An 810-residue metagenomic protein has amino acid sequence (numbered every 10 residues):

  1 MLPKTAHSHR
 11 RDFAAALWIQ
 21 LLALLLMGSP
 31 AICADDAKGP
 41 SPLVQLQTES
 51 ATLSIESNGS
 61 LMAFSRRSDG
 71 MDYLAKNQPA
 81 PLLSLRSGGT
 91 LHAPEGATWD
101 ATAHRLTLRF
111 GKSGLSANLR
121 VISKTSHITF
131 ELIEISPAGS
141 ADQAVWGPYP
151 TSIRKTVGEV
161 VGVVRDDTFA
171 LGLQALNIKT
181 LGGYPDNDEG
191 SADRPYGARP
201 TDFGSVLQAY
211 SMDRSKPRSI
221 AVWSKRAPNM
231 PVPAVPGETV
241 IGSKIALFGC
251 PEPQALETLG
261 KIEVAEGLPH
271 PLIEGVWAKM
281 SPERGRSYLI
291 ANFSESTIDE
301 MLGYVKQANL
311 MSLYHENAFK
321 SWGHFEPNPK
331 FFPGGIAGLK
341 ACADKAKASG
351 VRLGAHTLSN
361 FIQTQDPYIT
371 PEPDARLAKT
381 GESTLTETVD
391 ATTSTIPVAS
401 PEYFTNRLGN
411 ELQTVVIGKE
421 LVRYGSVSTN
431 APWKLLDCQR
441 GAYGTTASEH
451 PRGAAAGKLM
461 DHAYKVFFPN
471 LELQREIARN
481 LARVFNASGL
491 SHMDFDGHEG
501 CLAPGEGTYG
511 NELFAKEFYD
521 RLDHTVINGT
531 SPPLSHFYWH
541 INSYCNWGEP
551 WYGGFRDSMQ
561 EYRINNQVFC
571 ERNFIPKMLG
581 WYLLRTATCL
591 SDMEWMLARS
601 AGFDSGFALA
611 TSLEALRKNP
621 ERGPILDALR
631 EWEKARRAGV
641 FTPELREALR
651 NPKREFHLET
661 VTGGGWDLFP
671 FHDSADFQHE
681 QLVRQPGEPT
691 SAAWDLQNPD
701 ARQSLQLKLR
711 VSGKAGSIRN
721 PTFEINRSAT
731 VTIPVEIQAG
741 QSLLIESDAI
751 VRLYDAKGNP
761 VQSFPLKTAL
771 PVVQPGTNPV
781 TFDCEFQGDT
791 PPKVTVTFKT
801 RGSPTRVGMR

Functional and structural regions predicted by a protein language model:
A16-S29: Bacterial N-terminal signal peptides
L46-L313, A341, K345, R352-L353 (+6 more regions): Carbohydrate-recognition beta-sandwich/jelly-roll modules in extracellular/periplasmic carbohydrate-active proteins
Q254-L272, K306-Y314, G338-G381, R452 (+1 more regions): Glycine-rich, aromatic-flanked loop segments that form ligand/cofactor-binding clefts across common enzyme folds
V276-E382, M460-P504, Y509-E512: Aromatic-lined carbohydrate-binding/catalytic grooves of carbohydrate-active enzymes
L339-Q363, R376-S383, R599, F603-L707: Carbohydrate-binding surfaces of carbohydrate-active enzymes
S359-A447: Autoprocessing Asn-cyclization modules and mimics
T364, Y368-T384, L459-R479, S488 (+1 more regions): Glycan-recognition surfaces
R440-S448, R452, Q697-R810: Intrinsically disordered, low-complexity segments enriched in serine, threonine, and glycine
